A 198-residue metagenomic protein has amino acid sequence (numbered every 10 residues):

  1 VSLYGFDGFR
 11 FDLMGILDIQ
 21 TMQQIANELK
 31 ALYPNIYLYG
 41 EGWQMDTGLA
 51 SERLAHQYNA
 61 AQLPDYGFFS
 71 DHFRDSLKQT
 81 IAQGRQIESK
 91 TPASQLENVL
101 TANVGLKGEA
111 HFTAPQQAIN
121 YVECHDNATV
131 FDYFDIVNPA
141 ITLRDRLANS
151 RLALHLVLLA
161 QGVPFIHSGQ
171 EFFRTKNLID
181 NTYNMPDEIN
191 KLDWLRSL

Functional and structural regions predicted by a protein language model:
V1-L17: Active-site groove signature of glycoside hydrolases
L3, Q20-L32: Alpha-helical structural signal in soluble globular domains
Y4-F6, Y33, Q116, D187: Short, solvent-exposed loop/turn segments at the edges of secondary structure
R10-G15, G40-G42, S168-Q170, R196: Active-site proximal loops enriched in glycine and acidic residues that flank catalytic Cys/His/Asp and coordinate
L17-T21, R146-N149: Short, glycine/acidic-rich beta->alpha junctions
A26-N27, N35-F173, N177-I179, Y183: Conserved alpha/beta catalytic core and glycan-binding cleft of carbohydrate-active enzymes
Y183-L192: Acyl/amide activation-and-transfer machinery of modular secondary-metabolite enzymes
L192-L198: Short, intrinsically disordered, charge-balanced linker/junction segments flanking boundaries in proteins
